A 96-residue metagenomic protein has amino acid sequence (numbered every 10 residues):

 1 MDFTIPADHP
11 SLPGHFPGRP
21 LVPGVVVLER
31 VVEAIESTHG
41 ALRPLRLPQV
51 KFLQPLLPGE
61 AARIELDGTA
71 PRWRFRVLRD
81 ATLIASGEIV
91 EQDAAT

Functional and structural regions predicted by a protein language model:
M1, F52, L56-P58, I64 (+2 more regions): A glycine-rich (often HGG/GG-containing) alpha/beta subdomain
M1-V22: Catalytic strand-loop segment that frames the active site of acyl-thioester-processing enzymes
A7, Q54, V77-R79: Short, structured patches in soluble enzyme cores that scaffold and shape functional sites
G18-A34: Active-site beta-strand/loop microenvironment that shapes enzyme catalytic pockets
V31-G68: Hydrophobic beta-strand-centered segment that forms part of the acyl-chain substrate-binding groove
D67-T96: HotDog/MaoC-like acyl-thioester-processing domains
